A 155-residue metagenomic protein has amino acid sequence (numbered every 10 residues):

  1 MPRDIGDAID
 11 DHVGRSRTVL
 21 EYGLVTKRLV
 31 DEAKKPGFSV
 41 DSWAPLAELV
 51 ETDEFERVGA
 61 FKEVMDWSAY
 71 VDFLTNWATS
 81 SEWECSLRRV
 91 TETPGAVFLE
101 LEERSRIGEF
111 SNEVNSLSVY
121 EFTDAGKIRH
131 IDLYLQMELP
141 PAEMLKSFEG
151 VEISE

Functional and structural regions predicted by a protein language model:
M1-L49, V151-E155: Short, low-complexity N-terminal intrinsically disordered segments enriched in polar/charged residues
P2-G14, T75-E155: A beta-strand edge to alpha-helix "cap/lid" segment located at domain peripheries
A8, T18, K34, E51 (+4 more regions): A general marker of short, structured functional hotspots
G23-K34, V50, Y70, L74 (+2 more regions): Hydrophobic alpha-helical core bundles mediating ligand binding, dimerization, or RNAP-core interactions
K27, K34-K35, K62, K127 (+1 more regions): Context-gated lysine
A33-P36, A60, S80, S118: Short, flexible active-site loop motifs that bind/organize anionic cofactors or intermediates
V40-G95: A solvent-exposed, acidic/Ser-Thr-rich amphipathic alpha-helical stretch
